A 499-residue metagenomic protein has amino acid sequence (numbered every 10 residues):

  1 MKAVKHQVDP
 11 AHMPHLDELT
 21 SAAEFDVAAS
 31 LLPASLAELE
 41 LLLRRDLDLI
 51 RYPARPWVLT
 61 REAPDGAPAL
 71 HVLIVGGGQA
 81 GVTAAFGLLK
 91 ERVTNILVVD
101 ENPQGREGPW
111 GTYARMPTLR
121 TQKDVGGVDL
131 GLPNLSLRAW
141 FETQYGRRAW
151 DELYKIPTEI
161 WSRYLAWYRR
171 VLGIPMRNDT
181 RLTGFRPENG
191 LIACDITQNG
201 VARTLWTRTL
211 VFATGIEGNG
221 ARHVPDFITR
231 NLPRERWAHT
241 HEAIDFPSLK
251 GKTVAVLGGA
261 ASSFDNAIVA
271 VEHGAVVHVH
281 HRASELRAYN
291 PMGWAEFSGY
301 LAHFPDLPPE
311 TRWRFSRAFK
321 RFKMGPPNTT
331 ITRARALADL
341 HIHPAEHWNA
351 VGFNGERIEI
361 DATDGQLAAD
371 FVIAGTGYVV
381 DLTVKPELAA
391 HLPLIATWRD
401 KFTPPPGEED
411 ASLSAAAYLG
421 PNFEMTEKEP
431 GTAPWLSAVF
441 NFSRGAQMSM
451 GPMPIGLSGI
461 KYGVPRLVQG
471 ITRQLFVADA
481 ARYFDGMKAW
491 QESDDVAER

Functional and structural regions predicted by a protein language model:
K2-N102, E107, W150-R499: Flavin (primarily FAD) cofactor-binding/catalytic cores of flavoenzymes
R106-G108, Y113-L132, S284-N290, L382-V384: Short, solvent-exposed beta-strand-terminating loops
R115-R147, G293-L307: Flavin (FAD/FMN) cofactor-binding and adjacent substrate-gating region of FAD-dependent oxidoreductase domains
